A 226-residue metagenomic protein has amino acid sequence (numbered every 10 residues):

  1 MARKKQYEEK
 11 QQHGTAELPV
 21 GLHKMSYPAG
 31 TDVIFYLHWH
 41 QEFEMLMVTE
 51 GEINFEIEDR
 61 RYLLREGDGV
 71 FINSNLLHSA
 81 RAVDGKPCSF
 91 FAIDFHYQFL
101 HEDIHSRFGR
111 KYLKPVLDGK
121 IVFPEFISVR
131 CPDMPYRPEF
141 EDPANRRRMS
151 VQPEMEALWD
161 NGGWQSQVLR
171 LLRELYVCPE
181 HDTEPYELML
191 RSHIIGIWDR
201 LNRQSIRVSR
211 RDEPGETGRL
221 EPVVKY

Functional and structural regions predicted by a protein language model:
M1-G69, N75-L76, R110-K111, I121 (+2 more regions): Generic protein-terminus/edge-of-domain signal
A2-G21, R81-Y176: A hydrophobic/aromatic-rich effector-binding and dimerization subdomain of bacterial HTH-type transcriptional regulators
L37, G85, P214-G215: A short beta-turn/loop motif at secondary-structure boundaries
T49, L169-E180, V224: Regular secondary-structure segments
I72-N73, F95: A conserved hydrophobic position in a structured secondary element of the catalytic/binding core that shapes
P124-Q165, P179-Y226: Short, Lys/Arg-enriched, Trp-marked, Pro/Gly-tolerant hinge/linker segments that flank
